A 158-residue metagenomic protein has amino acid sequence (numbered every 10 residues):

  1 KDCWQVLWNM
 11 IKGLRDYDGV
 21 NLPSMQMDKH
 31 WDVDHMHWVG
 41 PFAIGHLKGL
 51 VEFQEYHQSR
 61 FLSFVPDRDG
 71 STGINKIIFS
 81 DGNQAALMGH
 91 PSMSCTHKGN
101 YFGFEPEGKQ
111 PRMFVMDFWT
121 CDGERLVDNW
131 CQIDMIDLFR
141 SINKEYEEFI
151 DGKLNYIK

Functional and structural regions predicted by a protein language model:
K1-K158: C-terminal and inter-domain tail/linker signature
